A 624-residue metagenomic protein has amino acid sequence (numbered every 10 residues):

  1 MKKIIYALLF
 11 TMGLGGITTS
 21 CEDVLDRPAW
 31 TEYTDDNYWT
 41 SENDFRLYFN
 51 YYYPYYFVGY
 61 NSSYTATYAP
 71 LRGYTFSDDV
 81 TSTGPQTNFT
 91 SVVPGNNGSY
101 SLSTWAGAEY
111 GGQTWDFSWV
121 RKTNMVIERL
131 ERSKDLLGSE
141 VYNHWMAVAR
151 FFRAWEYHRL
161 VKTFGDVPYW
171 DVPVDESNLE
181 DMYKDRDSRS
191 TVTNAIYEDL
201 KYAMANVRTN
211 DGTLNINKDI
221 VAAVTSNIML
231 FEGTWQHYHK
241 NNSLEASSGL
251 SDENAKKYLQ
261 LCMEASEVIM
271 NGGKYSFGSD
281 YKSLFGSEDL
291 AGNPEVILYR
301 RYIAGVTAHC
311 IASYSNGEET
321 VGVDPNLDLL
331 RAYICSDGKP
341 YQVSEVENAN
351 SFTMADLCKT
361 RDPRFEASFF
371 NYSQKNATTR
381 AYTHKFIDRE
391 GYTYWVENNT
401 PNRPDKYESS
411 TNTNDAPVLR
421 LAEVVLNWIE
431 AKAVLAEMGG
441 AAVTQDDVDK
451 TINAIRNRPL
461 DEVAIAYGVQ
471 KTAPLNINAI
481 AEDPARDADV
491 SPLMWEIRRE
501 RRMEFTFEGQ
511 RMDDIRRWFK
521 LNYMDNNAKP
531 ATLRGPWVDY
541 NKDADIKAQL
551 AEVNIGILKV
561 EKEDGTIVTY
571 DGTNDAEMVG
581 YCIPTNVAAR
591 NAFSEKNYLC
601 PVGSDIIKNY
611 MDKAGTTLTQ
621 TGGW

Functional and structural regions predicted by a protein language model:
M1-I4: Positively charged n-region of N-terminal signal peptides that target proteins for export
I17-S20: C-terminal motif of bacterial Sec signal peptides marking the signal peptidase cleavage site
E22-P94, M146, G165-V167, D171 (+6 more regions): An aromatic- and glycine-enriched ligand-binding surface/loop that stacks and positions planar moieties
S41-E42, R46-N50, P54-G59, P85-F164 (+7 more regions): Conserved, well-structured interaction surfaces
D116-W119, A195, N271, G286-C335 (+2 more regions): Long, intrinsically disordered, low-complexity segments
Y157, L214-A223, E462: Aromatic-lined, polymer-binding surfaces characteristic of secreted/periplasmic polysaccharide-degrading enzymes
P173-N178, E267, K450-D461: Short edge-strand/loop segments of extracellular domains
P173-V174, M182-R186, Q236-Q260, N412-N453 (+2 more regions): Acidic, serine/threonine/proline-rich low-complexity intrinsically disordered regions
